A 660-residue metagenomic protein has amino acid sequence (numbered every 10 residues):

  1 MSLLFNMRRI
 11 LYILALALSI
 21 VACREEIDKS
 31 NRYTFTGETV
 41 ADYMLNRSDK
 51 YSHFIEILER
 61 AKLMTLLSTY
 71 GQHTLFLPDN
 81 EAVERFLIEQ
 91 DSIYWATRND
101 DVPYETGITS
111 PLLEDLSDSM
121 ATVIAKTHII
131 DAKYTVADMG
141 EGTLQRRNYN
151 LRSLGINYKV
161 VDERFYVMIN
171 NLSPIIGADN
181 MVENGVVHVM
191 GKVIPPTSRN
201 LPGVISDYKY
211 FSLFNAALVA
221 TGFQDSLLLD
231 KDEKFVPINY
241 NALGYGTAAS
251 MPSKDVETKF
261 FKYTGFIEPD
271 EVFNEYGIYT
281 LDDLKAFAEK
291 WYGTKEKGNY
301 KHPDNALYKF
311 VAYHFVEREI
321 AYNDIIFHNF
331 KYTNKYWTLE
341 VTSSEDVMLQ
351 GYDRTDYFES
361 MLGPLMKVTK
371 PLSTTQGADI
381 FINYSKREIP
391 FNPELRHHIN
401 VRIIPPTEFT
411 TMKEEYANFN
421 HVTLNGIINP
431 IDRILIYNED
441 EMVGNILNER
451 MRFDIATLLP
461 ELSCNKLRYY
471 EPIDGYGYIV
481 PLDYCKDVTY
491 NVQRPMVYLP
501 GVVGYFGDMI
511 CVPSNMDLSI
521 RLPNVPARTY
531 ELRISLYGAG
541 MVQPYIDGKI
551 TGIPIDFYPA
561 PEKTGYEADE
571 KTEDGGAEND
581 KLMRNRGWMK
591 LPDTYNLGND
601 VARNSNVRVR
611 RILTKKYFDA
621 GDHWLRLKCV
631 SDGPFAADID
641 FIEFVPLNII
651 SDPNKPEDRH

Functional and structural regions predicted by a protein language model:
M1-C23: Sec-dependent bacterial lipoprotein signal peptides
S19-S48, M64, I93, V186-V187 (+7 more regions): Bacterial Sec-dependent N-terminal signal peptides
A41, Y51, I55-L58, N80-E84 (+7 more regions): Extracytoplasmic/secreted envelope proteins and their assembly/folding machinery, especially bacterial periplasmic
Y43-L77, E81: Post-signal-peptide N-terminal segment of Sec-exported extracytoplasmic proteins
Y70, S226-A248: Extended compositionally biased segments used for macromolecular assembly or nucleic-acid engagement
F76-F86, M181-P196, F266-Y276, N420-Y437 (+1 more regions): FKBP-type peptidyl-prolyl cis-trans isomerase
I88, S92-S173, K285-E414: Aromatic/histidine-rich interaction motifs
P393-E408, I434-H660: Extracytoplasmic
